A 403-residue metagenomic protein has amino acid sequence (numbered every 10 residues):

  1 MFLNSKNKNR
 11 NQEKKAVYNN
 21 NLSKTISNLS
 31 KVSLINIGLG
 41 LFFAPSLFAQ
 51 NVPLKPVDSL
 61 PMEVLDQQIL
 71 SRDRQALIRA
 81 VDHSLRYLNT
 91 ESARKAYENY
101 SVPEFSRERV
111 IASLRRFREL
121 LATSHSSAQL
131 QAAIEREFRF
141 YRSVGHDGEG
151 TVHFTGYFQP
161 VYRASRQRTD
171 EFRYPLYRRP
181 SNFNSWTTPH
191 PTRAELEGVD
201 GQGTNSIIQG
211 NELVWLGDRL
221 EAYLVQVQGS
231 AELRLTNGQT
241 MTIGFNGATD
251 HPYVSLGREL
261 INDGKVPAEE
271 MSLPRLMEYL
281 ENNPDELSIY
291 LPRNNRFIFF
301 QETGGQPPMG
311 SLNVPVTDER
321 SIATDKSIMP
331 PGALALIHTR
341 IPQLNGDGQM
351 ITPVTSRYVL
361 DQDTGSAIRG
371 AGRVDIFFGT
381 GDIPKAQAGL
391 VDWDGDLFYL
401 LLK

Functional and structural regions predicted by a protein language model:
M1-N28: N-terminal secretory signal peptides that target proteins for export/translocation
S30-S46: Bacterial N-terminal signal peptides
L47-N51: Boundary at the C-terminal end of the N-terminal hydrophobic targeting segment
V52-G304, G310-V314: Secretory/export targeting leaders with adjacent low-complexity proregions
G304-K403: C-terminal soluble interaction/assembly domains
